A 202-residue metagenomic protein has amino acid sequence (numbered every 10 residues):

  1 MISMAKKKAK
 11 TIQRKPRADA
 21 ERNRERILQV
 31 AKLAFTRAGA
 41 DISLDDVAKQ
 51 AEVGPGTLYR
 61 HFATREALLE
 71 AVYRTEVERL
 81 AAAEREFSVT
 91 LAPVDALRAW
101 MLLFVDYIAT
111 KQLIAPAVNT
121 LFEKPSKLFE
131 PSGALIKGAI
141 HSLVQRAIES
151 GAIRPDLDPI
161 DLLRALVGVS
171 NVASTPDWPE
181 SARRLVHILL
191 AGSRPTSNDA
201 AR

Functional and structural regions predicted by a protein language model:
M1-Q50, A67-E70: Basic, helix-initiating cap at the start of DNA-binding domains
M1-T11, G138, S142-I153, G168 (+1 more regions): C-terminal peripheral helix-coil segments that are non-catalytic and often amphipathic
Q29, E78, V94-A109, R183-A191: Amphipathic alpha-helical segments that line or abut small-molecule/effector binding pockets and mediate allosteric
G39-A40, R60, R154: Helix-turn-helix/winged-helix DNA-binding modules
E52-F62: Short hydrophobic/aromatic patch on the recognition helix
F62, L69-E76: Alpha-helical DNA-contacting segments of helix-turn-helix folds
A71, A82-T110, P125-L128: Hydrophobic alpha-helical connector segments
A117-S126: Short linear capping/connector segments at secondary-structure termini
